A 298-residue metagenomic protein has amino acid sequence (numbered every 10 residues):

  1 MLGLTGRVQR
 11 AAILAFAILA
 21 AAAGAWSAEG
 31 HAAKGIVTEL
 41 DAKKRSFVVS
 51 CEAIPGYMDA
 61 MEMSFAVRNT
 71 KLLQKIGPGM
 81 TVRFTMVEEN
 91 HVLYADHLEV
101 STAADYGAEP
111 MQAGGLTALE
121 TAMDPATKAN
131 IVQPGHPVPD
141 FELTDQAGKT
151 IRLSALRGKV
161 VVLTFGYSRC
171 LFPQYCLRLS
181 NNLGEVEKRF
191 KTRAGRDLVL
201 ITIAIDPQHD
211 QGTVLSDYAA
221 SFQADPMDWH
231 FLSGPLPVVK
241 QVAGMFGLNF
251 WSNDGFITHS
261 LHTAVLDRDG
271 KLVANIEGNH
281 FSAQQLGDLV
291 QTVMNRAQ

Functional and structural regions predicted by a protein language model:
M1-I13: Bacterial N-terminal signal peptides that target proteins for export
A11-A22: Bacterial N-terminal signal peptides
K43-E52: Short aromatic-glycine-enriched beta-strand elements
T70-R83: Short nucleic-acid-contacting surface segments enriched for D/E, G, S/T with interspersed K/R
G107-L153, N181: N-terminal "domain-start" segment that seeds a small globular fold
R152-N182: Short active-site neighborhood of thiol/selenol oxidoreductases, capturing the structured segment around
R178-V242: Structural microenvironment flanking redox-active thiols in thiol-disulfide oxidoreductases
N249, N253-Q298: Thiol-/selenol-based redox modules, centered on thioredoxin-like and closely related oxidoreductase domains
